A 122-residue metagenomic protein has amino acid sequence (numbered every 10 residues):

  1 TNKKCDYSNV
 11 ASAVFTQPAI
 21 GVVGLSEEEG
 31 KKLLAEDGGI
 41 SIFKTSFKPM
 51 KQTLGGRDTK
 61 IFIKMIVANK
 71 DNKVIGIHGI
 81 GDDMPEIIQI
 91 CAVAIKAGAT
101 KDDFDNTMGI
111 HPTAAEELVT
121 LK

Functional and structural regions predicted by a protein language model:
T1: An active-site-proximal "capping" alpha-helix that borders the catalytic cofactor pocket
K4-A11: Beta-strand segments within the central parallel beta-sheet cores of soluble alpha/beta enzyme folds
S12-K122: Flexible, glycine-rich terminal cap/loop adjacent to redox cofactors in electron-transfer oxidoreductases
